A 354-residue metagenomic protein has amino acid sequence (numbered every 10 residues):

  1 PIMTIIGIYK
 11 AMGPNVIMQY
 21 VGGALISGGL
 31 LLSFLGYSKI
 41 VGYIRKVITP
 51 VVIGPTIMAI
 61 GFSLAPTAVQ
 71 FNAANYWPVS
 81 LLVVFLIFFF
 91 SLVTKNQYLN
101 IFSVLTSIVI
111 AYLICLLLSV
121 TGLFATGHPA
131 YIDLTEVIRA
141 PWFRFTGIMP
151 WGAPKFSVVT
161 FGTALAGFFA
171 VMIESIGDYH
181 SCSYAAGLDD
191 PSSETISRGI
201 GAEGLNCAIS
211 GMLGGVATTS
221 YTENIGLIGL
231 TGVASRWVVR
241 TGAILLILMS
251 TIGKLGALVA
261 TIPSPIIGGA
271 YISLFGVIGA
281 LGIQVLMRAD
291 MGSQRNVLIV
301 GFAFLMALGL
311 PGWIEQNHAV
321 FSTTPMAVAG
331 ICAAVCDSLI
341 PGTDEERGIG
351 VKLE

Functional and structural regions predicted by a protein language model:
P1-T4, G29-L30, P55-G61, L81-F85 (+5 more regions): Hydrophobic alpha-helical segments embedded in the membrane of multi-pass proteins
P1-V84, T231, T251-K254, T261 (+3 more regions): Early transmembrane hairpin of solute transport permeases
T4-G13, T241-E354: Transmembrane alpha-helical segments and their short flanking loops that form helix-hairpins/helix-helix interfaces
I8-I17, K39-I40, T49-P50, Y184-T195 (+4 more regions): Juxtamembrane helix-boundary/capping and inter-helix hinge elements in multi-pass membrane proteins
L31-Y43, I87-N96, Y179-G187, T222-L230 (+1 more regions): C-terminal ends of transmembrane helices
I48, V52, A73, W77 (+4 more regions): Hydrophobic alpha-helical transmembrane segments of multi-pass membrane proteins
W77, L86-T146, P150-K155, G162 (+3 more regions): Flexible hinge motifs at transmembrane-helix junctions and intramembrane kinks/re-entrant loops in multi-pass membrane
T163-R236: Membrane-embedded helical hairpins/re-entrant loop segments and their flanking transmembrane helices within multi-pass
